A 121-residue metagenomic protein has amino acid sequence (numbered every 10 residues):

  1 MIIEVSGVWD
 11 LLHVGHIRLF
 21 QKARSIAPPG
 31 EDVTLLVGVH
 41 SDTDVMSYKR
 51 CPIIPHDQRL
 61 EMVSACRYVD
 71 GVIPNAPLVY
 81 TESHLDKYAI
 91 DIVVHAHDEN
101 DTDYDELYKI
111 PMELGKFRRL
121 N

Functional and structural regions predicted by a protein language model:
M1-N121: Nucleotidyltransferase catalytic core that binds NTPs
